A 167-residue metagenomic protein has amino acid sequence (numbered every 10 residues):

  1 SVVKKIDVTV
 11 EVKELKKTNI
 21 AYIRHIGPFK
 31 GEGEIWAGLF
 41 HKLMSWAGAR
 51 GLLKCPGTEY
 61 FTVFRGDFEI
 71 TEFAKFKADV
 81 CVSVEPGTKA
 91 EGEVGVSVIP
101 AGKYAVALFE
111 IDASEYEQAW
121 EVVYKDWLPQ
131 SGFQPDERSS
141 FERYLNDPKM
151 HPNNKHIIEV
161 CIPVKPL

Functional and structural regions predicted by a protein language model:
S1-L167: A solvent-exposed interaction/effector surface
